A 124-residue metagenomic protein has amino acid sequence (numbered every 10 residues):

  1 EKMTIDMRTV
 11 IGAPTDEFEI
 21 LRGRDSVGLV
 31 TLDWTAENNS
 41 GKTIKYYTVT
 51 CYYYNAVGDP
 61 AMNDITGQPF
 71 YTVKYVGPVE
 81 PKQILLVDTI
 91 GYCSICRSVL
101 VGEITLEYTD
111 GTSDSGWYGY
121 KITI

Functional and structural regions predicted by a protein language model:
E1-D33, G119-I124: Low-complexity, acidic Ser/Thr/Pro/Gly-rich terminal tails and inter-domain linkers that flank the onset of structured
T35-S40: Asparagine-centered strand-capping/turn motif at beta-strand->loop junctions
G41-Y46, P60-M62: Short acidic/proline- and small/hydrophobic-mixed sequence motifs that coincide with surface turns and coil-to-beta
K45-V49, V99: Short coil-to-beta strand junction motifs in C2/discoidin
T48-Y52, T105-E107: Beta-strand signatures of extracellular beta-sandwich domains
N55-D59: Surface-exposed turn/loop modules enriched in turn-prone residues
P60-I124: Short, solvent-exposed, Trp/other aromatic-anchored flexible loops in extracytoplasmic proteins
